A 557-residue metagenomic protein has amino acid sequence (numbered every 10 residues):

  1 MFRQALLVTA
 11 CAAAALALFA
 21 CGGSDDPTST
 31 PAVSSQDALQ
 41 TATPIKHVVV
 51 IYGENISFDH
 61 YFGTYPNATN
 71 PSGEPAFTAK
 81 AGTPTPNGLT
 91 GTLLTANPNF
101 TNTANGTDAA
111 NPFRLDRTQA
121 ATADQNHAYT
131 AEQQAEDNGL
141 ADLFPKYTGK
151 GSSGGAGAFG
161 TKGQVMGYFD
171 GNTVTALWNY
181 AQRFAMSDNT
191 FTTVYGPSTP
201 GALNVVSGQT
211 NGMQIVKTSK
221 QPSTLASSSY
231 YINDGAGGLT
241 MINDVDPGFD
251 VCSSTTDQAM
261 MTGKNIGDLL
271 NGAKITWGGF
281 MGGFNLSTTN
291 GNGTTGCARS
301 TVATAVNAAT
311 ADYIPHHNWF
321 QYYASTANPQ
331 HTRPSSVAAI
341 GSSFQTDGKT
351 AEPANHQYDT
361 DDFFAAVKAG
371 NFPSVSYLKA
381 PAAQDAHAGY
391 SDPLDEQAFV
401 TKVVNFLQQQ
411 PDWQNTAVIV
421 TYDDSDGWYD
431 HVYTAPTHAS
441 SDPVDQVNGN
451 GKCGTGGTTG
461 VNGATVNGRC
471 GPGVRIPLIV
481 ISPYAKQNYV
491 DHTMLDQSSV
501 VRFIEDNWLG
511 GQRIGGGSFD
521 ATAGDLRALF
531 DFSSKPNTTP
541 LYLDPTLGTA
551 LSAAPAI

Functional and structural regions predicted by a protein language model:
M1-T9: Bacterial N-terminal signal peptides that target proteins for export
C11-A14: Cleavable N-terminal targeting peptides that direct proteins into the secretory/outer-membrane pathway or into
A17-A20: C-terminal motif of bacterial Sec signal peptides marking the signal peptidase cleavage site
G23-I557: N-terminal pro-sequences and low-complexity stem/linker regions of secreted or lumenal proteins
